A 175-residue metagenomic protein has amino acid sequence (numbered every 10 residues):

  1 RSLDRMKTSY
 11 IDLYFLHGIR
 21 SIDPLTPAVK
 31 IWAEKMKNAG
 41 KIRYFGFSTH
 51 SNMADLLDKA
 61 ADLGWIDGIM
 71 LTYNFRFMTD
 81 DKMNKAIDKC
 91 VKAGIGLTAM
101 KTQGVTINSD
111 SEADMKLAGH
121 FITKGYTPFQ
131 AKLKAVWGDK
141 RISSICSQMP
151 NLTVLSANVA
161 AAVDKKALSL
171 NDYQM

Functional and structural regions predicted by a protein language model:
R1-L3, K7, D23-E34, M53-G64 (+1 more regions): Distinct, well-ordered alpha-helical segments
S2-L3, D12-H17, P27, S48-T49 (+3 more regions): Domain-scale terminal segments
Y10-F15, K41-G46, I66-M70, G94-T98 (+1 more regions): Structural preference for beta-strand elements that scaffold enzyme active sites
L16-S21, S48-N52, L71-R76, M100-V105 (+1 more regions): Active-site beta-loop-alpha junctions enriched in small/polar residues
L25-A28, M78, K82, K124-P128: Soluble or luminal CAZymes and related metallo-dependent hydrolases
K30-R43, I87-K92: Surface-exposed amphipathic alpha-helices with a cationic face
A61-M78: Aromatic- and acid-rich polysaccharide-binding/catalytic face of secreted or lumenal carbohydrate-active enzymes
L63, K85-M175: Structured C-terminal cap/extension of enzyme domains
